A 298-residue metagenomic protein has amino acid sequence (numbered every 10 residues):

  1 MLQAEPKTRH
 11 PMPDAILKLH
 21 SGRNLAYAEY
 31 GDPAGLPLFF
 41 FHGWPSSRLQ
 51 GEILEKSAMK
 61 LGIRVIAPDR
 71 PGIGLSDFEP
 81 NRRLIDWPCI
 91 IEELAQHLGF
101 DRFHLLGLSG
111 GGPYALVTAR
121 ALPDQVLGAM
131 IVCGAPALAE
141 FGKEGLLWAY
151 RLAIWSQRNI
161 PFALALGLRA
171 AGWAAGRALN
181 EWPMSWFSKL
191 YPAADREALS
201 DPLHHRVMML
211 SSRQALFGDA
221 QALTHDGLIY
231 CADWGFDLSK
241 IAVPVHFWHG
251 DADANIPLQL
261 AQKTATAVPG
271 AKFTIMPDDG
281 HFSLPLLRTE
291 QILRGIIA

Functional and structural regions predicted by a protein language model:
G43-K56: The serine-hydrolase catalytic nucleophile loop
L49-E52, P71-I85: Glycine-rich "HGGG/HGxG" loop immediately N-terminal to the catalytic nucleophile of the alpha/beta-hydrolase
A58-D77: Conserved alpha/beta-hydrolase
D86-H104: Conserved acidic catalytic loop of the alpha/beta-hydrolase fold
D101-G145: Conserved hydrolase catalytic core segment
A149-L152, S156-F236: Alpha/beta-hydrolase
I241, F247-H249, D253: Short beta-strand/loop motif that positions the catalytic acidic residue of the alpha/beta-hydrolase fold
G270-A298: Catalytic active-site module of serine/aspartate enzymes centered on a nucleophile-bearing elbow/loop
